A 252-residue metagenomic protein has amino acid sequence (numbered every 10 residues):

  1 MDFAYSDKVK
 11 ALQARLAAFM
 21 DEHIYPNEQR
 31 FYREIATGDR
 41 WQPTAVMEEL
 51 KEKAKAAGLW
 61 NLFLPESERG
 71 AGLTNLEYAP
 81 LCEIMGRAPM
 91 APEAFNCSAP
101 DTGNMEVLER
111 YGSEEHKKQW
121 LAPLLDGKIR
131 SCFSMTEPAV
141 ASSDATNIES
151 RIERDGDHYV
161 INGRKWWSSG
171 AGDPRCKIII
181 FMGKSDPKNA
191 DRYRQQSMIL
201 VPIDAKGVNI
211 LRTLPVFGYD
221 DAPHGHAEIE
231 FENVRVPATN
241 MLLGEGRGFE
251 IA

Functional and structural regions predicted by a protein language model:
M1-A99, R110, E115-D126, R130: Amphipathic, small/basic residue-rich leader segments at the start of a protein or domain
G58, L81-R87, M182-S185, L200-K206 (+1 more regions): Short Ser/Thr-interspersed hydrophobic loop/turn segments at strand-loop and sheet-helix junctions that line or gate
G72-I84, D144-N147, E230, V236: Structural signature of FAD isoalloxazine-binding scaffolds in flavoprotein oxidoreductases
M105-Y111, F133-S134, K188: Flexible, glycine-rich active-site loops centered on histidine and acidic residues that chelate a metal or position
G127-T136, F181-M182: A short, Trp-centered hydrophobic/proline-enriched beta-strand micro-motif
S150-E153: A structural signal for short hydrophobic beta-strand segments in well-ordered beta-sheet cores
H158, N162-L211: A short core secondary-structure module
I203-A252: A glycine-rich, basic-preceded beta-loop-alpha segment at the flavin cofactor/substrate interface of flavin-utilizing
